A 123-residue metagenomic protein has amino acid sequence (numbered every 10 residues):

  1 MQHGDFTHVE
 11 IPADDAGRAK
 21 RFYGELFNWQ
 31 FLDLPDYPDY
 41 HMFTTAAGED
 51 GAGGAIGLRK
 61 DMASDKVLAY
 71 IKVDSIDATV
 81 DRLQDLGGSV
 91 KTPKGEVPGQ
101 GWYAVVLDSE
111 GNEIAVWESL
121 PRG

Functional and structural regions predicted by a protein language model:
Q2-T7, I11, L32-L34, V80-G123: Vicinal oxygen chelate
H3, E10-G51: Core segments of cupin and vicinal oxygen chelate
D5-V9, A52, D65-A69: Short amphipathic alpha-helical segments
M42, G53, Y103-V105: Short hydrophobic/aromatic beta-strand element in the GNAT-like acyltransferase core that lines or flanks the acyl-donor
A47-G48, D61, G95-E96: Short polar/acidic secondary-structure junctions
G48-G54, N112-I114: Short, charged/polar, Gly/Pro-enriched secondary-structure boundary elements
I56-R59, S119-L120: Acetyl-CoA-dependent GNAT
A63-G88: Mid-chain, well-packed structural core segment of small domains
